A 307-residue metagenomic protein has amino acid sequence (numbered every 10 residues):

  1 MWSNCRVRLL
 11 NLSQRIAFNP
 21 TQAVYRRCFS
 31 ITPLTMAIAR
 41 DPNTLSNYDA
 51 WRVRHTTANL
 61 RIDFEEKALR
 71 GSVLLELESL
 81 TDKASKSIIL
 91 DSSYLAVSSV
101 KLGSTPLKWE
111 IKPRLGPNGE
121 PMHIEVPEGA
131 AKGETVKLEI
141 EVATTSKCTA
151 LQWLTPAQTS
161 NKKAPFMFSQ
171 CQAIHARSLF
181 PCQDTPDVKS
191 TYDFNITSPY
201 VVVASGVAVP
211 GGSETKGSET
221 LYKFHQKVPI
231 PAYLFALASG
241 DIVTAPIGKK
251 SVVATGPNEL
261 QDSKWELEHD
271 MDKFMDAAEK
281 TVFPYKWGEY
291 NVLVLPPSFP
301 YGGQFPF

Functional and structural regions predicted by a protein language model:
W2-L12, F18, Y25-E289, V294: Acidic/His-enriched low-complexity segments
P297-F307: Catalytic zinc-binding patch centered on the HExxH motif and its immediate surroundings that defines zinc-dependent
